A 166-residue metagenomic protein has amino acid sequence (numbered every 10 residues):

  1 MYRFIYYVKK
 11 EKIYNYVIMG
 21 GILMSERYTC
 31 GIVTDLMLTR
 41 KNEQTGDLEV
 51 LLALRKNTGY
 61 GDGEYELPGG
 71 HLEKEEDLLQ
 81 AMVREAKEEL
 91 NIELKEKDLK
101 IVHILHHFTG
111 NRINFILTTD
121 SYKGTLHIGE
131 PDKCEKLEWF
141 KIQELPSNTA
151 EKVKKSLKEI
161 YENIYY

Functional and structural regions predicted by a protein language model:
R3-L23: Short, Lys/Arg-enriched N-terminal segments with co-localized hydrophobic residues within the first ~10-30 amino acids
V8, P131-Y166: Nudix hydrolase/Nudix homology domain
G20-L51, V102-I104, T118: Conserved N-terminal beta-strand and adjoining loop/helix that marks the start of the Nudix/MutT-like hydrolase domain
E26-C30, E64, F108-N111, P131-C134: A generic structural micro-feature
G31, I104-L126, E138, I142 (+2 more regions): Active-site-adjacent beta-strand/loop module that shapes the phosphate/pyrophosphate-binding cleft
N42-Q44, T58-Y60, E73, G110 (+1 more regions): Short, charged/polar surface micro-motifs in flexible loops or helix N-caps
D47-E88: Conserved Nudix-box catalytic region and its N-terminal flanking loop in Nudix hydrolases and closely related
E93-H103: A short coil-to-beta-strand element that immediately follows conserved catalytic motifs
